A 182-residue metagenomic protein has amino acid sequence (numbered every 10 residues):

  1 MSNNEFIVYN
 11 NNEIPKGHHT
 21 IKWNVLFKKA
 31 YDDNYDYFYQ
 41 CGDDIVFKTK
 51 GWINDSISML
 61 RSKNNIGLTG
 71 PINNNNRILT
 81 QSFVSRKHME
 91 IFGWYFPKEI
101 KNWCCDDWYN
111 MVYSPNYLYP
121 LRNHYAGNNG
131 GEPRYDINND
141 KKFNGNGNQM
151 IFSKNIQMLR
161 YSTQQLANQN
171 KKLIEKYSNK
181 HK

Functional and structural regions predicted by a protein language model:
M1-Y35: Active-site-proximal specificity loops/subdomain of glycosyltransferases
M1-Y9, R61-G67, P115-Y119: Structural alpha-beta junctions
N3-N4, N11, K48-I53, N64-N65 (+4 more regions): Intrinsic low-complexity, intrinsically disordered segments enriched in polar/basic residues
N10, G70-I72, R122: Residue-level recognition of beta-strand->loop/alpha-helix junctions
E13-G17, N73-N75, Y125: Residue-level detector of flexible, active-site-proximal loop/helix-junction positions within diverse enzyme catalytic
P15, Q40, N65-L68, Y125 (+1 more regions): Intrinsically disordered, low-complexity segments enriched in small/polar residues
H19, F27, Y39-Q40, I45-S114: Conserved catalytic core of nucleotide-sugar-dependent glycosyltransferases
K101-K182: C-terminal catalytic/acceptor-binding lobe
